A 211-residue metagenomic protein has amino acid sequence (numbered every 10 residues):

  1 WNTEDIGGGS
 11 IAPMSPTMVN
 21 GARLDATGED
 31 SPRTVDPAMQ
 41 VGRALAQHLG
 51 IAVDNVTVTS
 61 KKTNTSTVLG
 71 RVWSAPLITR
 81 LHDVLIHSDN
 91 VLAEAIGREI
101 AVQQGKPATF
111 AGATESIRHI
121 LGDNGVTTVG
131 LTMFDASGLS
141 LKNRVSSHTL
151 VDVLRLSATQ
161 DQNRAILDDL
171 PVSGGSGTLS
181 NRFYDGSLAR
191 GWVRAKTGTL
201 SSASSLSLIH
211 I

Functional and structural regions predicted by a protein language model:
W1-R23: Periplasmic/cell-envelope proteins involved in peptidoglycan metabolism and beta-lactam response
I6-G8, V35, K196-L200: Short Gly/Pro-enriched turn/cap motifs at secondary-structure boundaries
I11-S15, V129, A203-S205: Envelope-exposed proteins and targeting segments
M14, A136, K196: Short glycine/serine/threonine-biased micro-segments
R23-R164: A small/polar active-site loop signature that marks catalytic segments
M133, L141, T159-L206: Core subunits and conserved enzymes of cellular information-processing and envelope-translocation systems across
I209-I211: Conserved small/polar residues in nucleotide/adenosyl-binding loops
